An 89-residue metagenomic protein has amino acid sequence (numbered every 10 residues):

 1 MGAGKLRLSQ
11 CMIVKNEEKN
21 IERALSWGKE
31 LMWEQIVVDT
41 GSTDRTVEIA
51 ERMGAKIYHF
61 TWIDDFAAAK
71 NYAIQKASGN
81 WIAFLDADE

Functional and structural regions predicted by a protein language model:
M1-E30: N-proximal low-complexity "stem/linker" segments adjacent to membrane-targeting elements
E17-E18, E34, E89: Acidic-residue sensor for enzyme active/binding pockets
K19-R23, D44-M53: Acidic helix N-cap motif at the loop->helix transition within catalytic regions of sugar-transfer enzymes
W27, D39-I49, W62, D86: A conserved acidic beta->alpha catalytic loop
W33, V47-Y72, K76: Conserved donor nucleotide-binding strand/loop of the catalytic core
G79: Residues lining hydrophobic/aromatic ligand-binding pockets adjacent to catalytic sites
I82: Short aromatic/hydrophobic "clamp" motif used to bind/position activated sugar donors
